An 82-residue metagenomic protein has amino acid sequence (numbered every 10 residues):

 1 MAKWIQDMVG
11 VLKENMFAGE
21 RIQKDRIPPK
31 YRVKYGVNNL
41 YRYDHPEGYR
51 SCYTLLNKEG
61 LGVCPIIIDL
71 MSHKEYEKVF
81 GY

Functional and structural regions predicted by a protein language model:
M1-V11: Arg/Lys-rich, positively charged N-terminal/basic patches that mediate binding to nucleic acids
K3, P29, C52-L56: Alpha-helical context
W4, E14, G62-V63: Short, functionally important structural connectors and interaction interfaces within domains
V11-R42: A short, surface-exposed loop/turn module that caps and links secondary-structure elements
N38-Y82: Enriched for short, Lys/Arg-rich terminal
